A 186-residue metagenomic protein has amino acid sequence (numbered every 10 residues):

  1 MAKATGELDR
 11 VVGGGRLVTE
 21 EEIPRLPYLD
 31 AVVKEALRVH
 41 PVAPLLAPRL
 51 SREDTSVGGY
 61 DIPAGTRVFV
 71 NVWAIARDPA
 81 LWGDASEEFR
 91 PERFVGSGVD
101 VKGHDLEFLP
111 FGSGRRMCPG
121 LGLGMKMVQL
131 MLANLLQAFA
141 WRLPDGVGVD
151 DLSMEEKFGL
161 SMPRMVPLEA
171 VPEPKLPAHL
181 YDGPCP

Functional and structural regions predicted by a protein language model:
M1-G6, I62-G65, Q129, R142: Classical protein tyrosine phosphatase
L17-G59: Conserved cytochrome P450 K-helix E-x-x-R motif and the immediately C-terminal K′/meander segment
V18-P27, G59, V99-V101, R116-G124 (+1 more regions): Conserved, non-catalytic sequence blocks in retroelement Pol enzymes and Pol-derived host proteins
I23, A47, D54, V70-V99: Conserved cytochrome P450 K-helix/beta-meander segment immediately N-terminal to the heme-binding cysteine loop
T66, V72, V128, L132 (+1 more regions): Hydrophobic, repeat-rich solenoid/adaptor surfaces of innate immune receptors and signaling proteins
G98-L109: Active-site-adjacent bridging/hinge elements
L121-P163: Cytochrome P450 heme-binding "Cys pocket" and the immediately downstream C-terminal segment
P163-P186: C-terminal helix/juxtamembrane-tail motif
